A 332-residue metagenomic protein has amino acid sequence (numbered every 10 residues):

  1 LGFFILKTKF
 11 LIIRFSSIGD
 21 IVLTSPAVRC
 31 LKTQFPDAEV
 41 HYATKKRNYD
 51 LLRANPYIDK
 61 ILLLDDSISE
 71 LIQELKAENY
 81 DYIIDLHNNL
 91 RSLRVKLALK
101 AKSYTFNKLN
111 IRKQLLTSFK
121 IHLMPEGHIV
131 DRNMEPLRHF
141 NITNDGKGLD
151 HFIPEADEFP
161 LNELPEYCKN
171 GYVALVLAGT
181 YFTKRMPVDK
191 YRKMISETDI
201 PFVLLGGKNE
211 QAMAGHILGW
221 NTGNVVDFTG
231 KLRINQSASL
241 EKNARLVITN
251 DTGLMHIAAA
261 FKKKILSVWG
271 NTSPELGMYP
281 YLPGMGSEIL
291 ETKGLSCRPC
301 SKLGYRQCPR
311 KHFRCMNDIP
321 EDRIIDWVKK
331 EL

Functional and structural regions predicted by a protein language model:
L1-L332: Catalytic machinery of carbohydrate-active enzymes, primarily nucleotide-sugar-dependent glycosyltransferases
